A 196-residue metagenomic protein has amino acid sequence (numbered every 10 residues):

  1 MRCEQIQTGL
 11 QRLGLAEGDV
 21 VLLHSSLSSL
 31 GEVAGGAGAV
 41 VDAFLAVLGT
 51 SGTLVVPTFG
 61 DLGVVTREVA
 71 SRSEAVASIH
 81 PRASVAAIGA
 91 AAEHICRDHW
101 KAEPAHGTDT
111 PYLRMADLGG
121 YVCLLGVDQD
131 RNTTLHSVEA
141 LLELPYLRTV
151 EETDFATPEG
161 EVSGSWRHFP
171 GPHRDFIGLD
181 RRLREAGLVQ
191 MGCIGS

Functional and structural regions predicted by a protein language model:
M1-S196: N-terminal and secondary-structure boundary signal
